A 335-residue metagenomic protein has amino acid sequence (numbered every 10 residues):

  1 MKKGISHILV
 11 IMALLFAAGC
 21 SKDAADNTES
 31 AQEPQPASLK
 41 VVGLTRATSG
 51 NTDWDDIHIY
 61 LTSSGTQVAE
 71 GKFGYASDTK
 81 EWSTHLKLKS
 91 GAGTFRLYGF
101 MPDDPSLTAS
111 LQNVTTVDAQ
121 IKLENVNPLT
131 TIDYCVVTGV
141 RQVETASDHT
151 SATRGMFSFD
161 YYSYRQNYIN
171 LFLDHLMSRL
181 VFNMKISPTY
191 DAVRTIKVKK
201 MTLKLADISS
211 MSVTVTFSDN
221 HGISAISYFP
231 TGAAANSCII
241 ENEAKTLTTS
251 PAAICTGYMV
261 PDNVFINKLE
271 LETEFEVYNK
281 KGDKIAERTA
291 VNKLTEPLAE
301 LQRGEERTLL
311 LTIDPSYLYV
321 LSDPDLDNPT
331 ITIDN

Functional and structural regions predicted by a protein language model:
M1-L9: Bacterial N-terminal signal peptides that target proteins for export
F16-G19: C-terminal motif of bacterial Sec signal peptides marking the signal peptidase cleavage site
D26-K197, E243-T248, Q302-E305, V320-N335: Short, low-hydrophobicity acidic/polar segments
S64-K72, S209-T214, N279-L294: Surface-exposed loop/edge segments in extracytoplasmic proteins
I169-M177, T256-F265, L311-P315: Conserved "repeat-terminator" motif of extracellular CCP/Sushi domains
F172-H175, R179-C255: Short helix-loop boundary/capping segments
L203, S237-P297: Extended serine/threonine-enriched, polar tracts that run as long, contiguous segments within proteins
E270, E274-N335: Hydrophilic extracytoplasmic domains
